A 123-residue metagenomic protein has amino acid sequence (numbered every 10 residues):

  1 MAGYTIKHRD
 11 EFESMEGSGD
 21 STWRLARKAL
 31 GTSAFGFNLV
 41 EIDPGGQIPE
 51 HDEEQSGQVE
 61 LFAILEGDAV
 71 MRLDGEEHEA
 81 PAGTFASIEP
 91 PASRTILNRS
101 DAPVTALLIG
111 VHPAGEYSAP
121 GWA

Functional and structural regions predicted by a protein language model:
M1-G36, P44, Y117-A123: A short, N-terminal "cap"/entry segment at the start of jelly-roll beta-barrel domains of the cupin/DSBH fold
W23, N38-S56: Conserved short histidine dyad/triad with adjacent acidic residue
S33, R72-E76: Short strand-coil-strand connectors
E50, M71-R72, I88, R94-S100: Short beta-strand His + acidic residue motifs that chelate non-heme Fe in jelly-roll/DSBH and cupin folds
G57-A69: Glycine- and acidic-residue-biased ligand/ion/polar-headgroup-sensing regions
G75-P91: Short acidic-glycine-tyrosine-enriched beta hairpin
T95-A123: Double-stranded beta-helix
